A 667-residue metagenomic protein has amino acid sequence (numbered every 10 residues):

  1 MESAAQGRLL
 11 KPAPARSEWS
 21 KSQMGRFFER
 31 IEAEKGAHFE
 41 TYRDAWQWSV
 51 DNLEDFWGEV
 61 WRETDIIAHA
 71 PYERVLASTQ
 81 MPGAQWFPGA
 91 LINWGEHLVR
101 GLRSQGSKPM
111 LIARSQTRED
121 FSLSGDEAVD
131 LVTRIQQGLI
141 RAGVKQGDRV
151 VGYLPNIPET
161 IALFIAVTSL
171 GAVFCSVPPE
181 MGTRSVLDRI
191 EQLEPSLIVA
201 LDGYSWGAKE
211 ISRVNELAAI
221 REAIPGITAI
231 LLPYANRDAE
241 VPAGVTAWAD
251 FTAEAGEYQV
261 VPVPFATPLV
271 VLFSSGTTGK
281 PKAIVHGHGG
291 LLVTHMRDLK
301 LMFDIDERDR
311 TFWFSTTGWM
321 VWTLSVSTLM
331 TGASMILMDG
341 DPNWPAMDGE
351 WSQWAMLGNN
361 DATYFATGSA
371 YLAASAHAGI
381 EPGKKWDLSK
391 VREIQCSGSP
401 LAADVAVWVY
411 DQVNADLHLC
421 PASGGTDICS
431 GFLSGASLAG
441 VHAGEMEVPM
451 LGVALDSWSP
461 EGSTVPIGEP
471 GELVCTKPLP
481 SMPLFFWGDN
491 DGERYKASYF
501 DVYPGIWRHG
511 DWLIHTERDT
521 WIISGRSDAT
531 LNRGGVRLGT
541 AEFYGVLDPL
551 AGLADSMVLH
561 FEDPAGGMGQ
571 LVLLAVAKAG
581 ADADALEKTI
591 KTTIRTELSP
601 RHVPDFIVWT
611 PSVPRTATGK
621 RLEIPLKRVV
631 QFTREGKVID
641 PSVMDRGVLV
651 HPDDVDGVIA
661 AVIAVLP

Functional and structural regions predicted by a protein language model:
M1-W19, A208-K209, E222-A223, E240-G244 (+6 more regions): AMP-binding adenylation
I31-H38, H97-S124, A235-A243: AMP-dependent adenylate-forming
R43-W48, G95, L111-I165, G182-L187 (+2 more regions): Conserved AMP-binding/adenylate-forming core of the ANL superfamily
S107-P109, L231, P242-F273, K280 (+2 more regions): Conserved pre-ATP/AMP-binding loop-to-beta segment of ANL
P155, L197-E216, N236, D339-N343 (+3 more regions): Adenylate-forming
I165, S169-D250, N360, G368-S369: Structural core segment of the AMP-binding/adenylate-forming
L292-R310, M320-T363, A378: Conserved AMP-binding/adenylation subdomain of ANL enzymes
L301, R392-T520, S527-T530: Conserved AMP-binding/adenylate-forming
